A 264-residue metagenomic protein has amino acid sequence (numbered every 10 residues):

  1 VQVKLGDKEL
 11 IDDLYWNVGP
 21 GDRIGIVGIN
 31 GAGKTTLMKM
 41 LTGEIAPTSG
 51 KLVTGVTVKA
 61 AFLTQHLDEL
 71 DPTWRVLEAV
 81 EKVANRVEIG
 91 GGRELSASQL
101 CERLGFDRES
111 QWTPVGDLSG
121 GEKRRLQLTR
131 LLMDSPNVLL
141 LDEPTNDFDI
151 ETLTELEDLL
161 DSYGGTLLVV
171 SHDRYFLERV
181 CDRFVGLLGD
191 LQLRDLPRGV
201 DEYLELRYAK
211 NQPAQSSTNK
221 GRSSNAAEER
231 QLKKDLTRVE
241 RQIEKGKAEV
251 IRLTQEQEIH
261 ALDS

Functional and structural regions predicted by a protein language model:
V1-S264: ABC ATP-binding cassette signature C-motif
